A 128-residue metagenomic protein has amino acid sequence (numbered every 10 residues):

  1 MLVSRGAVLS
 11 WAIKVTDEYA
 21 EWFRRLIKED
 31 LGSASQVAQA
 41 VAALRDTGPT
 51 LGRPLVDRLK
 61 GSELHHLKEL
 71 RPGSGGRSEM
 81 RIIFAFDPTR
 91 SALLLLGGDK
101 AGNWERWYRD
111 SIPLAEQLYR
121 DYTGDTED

Functional and structural regions predicted by a protein language model:
M1-E79, P88-A92, D99-D128: Basic, Lys/Arg-enriched alpha-helical interface segments
I82-F84: Hydrophobic/aromatic beta-strand elements that line small-molecule binding cavities or substrate pockets in beta-rich
